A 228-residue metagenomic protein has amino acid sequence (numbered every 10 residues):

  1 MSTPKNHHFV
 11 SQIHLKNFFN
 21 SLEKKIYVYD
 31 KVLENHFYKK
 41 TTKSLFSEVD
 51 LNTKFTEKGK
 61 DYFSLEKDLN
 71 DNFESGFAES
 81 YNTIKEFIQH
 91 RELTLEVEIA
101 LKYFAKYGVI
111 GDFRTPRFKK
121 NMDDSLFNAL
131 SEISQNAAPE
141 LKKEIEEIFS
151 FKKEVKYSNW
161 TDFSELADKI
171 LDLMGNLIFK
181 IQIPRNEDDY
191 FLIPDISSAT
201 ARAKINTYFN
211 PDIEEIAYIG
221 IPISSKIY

Functional and structural regions predicted by a protein language model:
M1-N6, V10-Y228: Alpha-helical structural context detector biased toward long hydrophobic helices
